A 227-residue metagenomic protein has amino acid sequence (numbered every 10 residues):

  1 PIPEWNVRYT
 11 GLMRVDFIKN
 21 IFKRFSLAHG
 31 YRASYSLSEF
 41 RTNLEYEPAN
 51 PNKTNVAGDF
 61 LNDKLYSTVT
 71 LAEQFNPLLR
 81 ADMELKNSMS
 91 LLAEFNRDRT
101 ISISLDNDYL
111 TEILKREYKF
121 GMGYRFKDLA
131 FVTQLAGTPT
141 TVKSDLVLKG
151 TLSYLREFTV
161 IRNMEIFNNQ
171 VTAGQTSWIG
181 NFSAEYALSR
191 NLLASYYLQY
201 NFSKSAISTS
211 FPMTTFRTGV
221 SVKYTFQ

Functional and structural regions predicted by a protein language model:
P1-Q227: Exposed, low-structure sequence patches enriched in small/polar residues
